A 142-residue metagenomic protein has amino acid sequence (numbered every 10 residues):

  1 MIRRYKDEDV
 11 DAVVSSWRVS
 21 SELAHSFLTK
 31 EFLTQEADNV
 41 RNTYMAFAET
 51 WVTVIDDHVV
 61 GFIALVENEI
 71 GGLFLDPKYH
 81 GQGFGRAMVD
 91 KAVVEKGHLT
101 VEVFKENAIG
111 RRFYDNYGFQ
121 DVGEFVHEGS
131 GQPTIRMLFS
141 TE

Functional and structural regions predicted by a protein language model:
M1-S15: A short beta-loop-alpha structural element at the N-terminal edge of CoA-dependent acyl/N-acetyltransferase catalytic
V14-V40: Conserved GNAT-fold acetyl-CoA-binding loop/helix
A48-G61: Conserved beta-hairpin
E69-H80, V103-F104: A short, internal acetyl-CoA/4′-phosphopantetheine-binding micro-motif in the GNAT/acyltransferase core
Y79, G83-K91: Conserved acetyl-CoA pyrophosphate-binding loop and the N-cap/start of the following alpha-helix in GNAT-like
V94-E106: Conserved GNAT acetyl-CoA-binding A-motif
E102-F104, Q120-R136: Conserved catalytic-core motifs of GNAT/GCN5-like acyltransferases
Y114, F119: Conserved active-site tyrosine of GNAT-family acetyltransferases
